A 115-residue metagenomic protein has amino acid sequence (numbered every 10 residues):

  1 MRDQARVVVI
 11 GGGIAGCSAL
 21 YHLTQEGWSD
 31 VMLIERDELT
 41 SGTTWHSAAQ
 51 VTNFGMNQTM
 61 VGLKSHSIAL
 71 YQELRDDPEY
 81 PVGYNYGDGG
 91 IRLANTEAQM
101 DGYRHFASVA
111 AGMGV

Functional and structural regions predicted by a protein language model:
M1-A15, M32: Beta1/beta-strand and adjacent pyrophosphate-binding region of the FAD-binding site in flavoprotein oxidoreductases
M1-R2, Q25, N85: Short, flexible hinge/linker loops that cap or flank conserved catalytic cores
Q4, W28, I68: Short coil/loop residues immediately preceding or within conserved phosphate-binding loops of NTP-utilizing enzyme
L23-T24, A110: Hydrophobic alpha-helical packing residues
T24-W45: Glycine-rich FAD pyrophosphate-binding loop
A49-V115: Dinucleotide-binding Rossmann-like beta1-alpha1 core, especially the glycine-rich loop that anchors the ADP
